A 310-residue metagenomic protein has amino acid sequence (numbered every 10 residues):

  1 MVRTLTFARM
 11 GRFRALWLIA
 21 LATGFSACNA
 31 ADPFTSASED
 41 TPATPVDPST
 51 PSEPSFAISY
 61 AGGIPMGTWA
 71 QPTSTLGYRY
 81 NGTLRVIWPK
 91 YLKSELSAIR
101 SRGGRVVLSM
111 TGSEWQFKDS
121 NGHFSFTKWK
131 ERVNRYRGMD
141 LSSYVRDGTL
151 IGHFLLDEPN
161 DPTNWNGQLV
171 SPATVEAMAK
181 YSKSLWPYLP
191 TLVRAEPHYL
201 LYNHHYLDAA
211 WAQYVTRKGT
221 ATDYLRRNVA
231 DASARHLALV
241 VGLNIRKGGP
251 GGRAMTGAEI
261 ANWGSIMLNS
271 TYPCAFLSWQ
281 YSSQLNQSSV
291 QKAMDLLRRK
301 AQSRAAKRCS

Functional and structural regions predicted by a protein language model:
M1-G11: N-terminal secretory signal peptides that target proteins for export/translocation
R12-L18: Sec-dependent signal peptide recognition, specifically the positively charged N-region followed immediately by
F13, F25-A27, G62: N-terminal processing/targeting junctions
L21-A22, Q302: Residue-level signal for mature regions of secreted extracellular proteins and peptides
T23-P54: Bacterial Sec-dependent N-terminal signal peptides
D47-S310: Glycan-processing catalytic domains of CAZymes
